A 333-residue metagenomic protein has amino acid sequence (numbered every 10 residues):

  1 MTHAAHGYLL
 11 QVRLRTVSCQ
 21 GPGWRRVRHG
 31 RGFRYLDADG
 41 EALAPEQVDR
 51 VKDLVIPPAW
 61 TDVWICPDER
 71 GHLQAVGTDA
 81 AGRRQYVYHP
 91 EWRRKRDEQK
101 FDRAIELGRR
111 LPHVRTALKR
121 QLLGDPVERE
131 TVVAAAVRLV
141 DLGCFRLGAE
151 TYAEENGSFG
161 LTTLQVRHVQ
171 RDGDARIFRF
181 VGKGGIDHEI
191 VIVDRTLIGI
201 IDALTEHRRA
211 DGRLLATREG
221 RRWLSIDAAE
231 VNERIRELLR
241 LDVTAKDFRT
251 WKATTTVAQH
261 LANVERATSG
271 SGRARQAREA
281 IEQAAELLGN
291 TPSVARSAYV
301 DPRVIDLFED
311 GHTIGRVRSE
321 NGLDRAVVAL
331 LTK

Functional and structural regions predicted by a protein language model:
M1-F159, Q165-A277, I281-L288, S293-S297 (+1 more regions): A positively charged, amphipathic N-terminal helix/segment that binds anionic biomolecules
P302-V328: DNA/chromatin major-groove-contacting recognition/catalytic segments
